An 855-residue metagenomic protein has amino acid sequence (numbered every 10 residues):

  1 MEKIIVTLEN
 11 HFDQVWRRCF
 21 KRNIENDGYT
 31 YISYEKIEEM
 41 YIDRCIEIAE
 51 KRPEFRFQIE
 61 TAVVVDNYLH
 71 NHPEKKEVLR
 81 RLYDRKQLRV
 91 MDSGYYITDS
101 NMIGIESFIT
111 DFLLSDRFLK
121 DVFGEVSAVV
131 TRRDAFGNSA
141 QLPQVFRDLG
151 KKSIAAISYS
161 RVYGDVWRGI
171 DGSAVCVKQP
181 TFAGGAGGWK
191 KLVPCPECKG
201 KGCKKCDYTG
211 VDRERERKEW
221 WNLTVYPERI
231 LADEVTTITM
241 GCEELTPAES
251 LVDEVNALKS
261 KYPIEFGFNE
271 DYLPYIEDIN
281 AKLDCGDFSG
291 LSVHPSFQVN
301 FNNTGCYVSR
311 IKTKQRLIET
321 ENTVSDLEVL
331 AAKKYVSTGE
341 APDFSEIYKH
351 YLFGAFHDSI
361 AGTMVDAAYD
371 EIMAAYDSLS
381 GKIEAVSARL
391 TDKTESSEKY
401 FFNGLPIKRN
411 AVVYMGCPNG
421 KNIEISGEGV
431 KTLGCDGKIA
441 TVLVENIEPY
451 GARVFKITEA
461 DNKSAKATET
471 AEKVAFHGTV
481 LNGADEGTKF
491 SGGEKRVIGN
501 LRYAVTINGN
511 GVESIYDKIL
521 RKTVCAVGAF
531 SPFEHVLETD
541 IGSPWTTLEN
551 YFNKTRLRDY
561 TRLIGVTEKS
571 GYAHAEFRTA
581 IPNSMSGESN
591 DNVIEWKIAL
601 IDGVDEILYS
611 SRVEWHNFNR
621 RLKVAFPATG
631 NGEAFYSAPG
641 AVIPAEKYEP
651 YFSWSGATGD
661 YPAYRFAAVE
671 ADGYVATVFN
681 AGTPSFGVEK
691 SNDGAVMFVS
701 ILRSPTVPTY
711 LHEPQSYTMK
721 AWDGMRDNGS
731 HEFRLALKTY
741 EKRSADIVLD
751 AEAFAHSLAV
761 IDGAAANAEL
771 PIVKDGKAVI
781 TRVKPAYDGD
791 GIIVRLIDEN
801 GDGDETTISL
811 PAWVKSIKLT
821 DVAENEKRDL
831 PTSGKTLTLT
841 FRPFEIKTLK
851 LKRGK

Functional and structural regions predicted by a protein language model:
M1-E106, T110, L119-D121, D148: N-terminal catalytic cores of secreted or lumenal carbohydrate-active enzymes
V6-V15, E25, K152, Q179-K199 (+4 more regions): Catalytic grooves of carbohydrate-active enzymes
Q58-N67, G94-Y96, V130-S139, I157-R161 (+1 more regions): Short, solvent-exposed turn/loop segments enriched in Gly/Ser/Thr/Pro and often Arg
A62-D66, I97-D99, S127-G137, M240-L245 (+5 more regions): Conserved short loop/turn motifs at secondary-structure junctions
E74-G94, P143-C176: Acidic, His- and aromatic-enriched active-site or binding-groove loops in soluble protein domains that engage sugars
F108-Q141, D148, E219-T239: CE4/NodB-like, metal-dependent polysaccharide N-deacetylase domain that modifies extracellular/periplasmic N-acetylated
F123-Y163, P247-E254: Catalytic domains of cell-wall/extracellular-matrix polysaccharide-remodeling enzymes, centered on de-N-acetylation
L142-V145, Q179, K191-K199, C203-K204 (+4 more regions): C-terminal (or distal) subdomains of carbohydrate-active enzymes
